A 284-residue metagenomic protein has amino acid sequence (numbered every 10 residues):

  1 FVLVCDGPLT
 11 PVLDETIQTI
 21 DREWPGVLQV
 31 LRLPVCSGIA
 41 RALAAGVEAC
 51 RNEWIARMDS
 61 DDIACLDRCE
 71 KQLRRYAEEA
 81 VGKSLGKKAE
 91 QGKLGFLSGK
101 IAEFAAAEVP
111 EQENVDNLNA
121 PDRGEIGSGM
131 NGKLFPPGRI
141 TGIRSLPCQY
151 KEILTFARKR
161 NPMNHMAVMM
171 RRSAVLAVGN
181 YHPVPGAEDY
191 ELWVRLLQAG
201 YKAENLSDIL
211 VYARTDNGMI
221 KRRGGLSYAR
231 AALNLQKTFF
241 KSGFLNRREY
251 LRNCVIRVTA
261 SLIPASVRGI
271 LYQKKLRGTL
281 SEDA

Functional and structural regions predicted by a protein language model:
F1-L31: Acidic donor-binding segment of Leloir-type glycosyltransferases
L33-C50, K71: Glycine-rich, basic loop-to-helix element that forms the pyrophosphate-binding segment of sugar-nucleotide handling
I55: Short aromatic/hydrophobic "clamp" motif used to bind/position activated sugar donors
D67-T141: Conserved donor NDP-sugar-binding/catalytic core segment of glycosyltransferases
K100, A203-L210: Catalytic beta-strand/loop signature of glycosyltransferases that borders the donor
G138, K151-M170: A recurrent flexible, glycine/aromatic-enriched loop bordering the glycosyltransferase active site that acts as
P185-L192: Acidic donor-binding loop at a coil-to-helix junction in glycosyltransferase catalytic cores that engages
Y201, A213, K221-N246: Catalytic core of nucleotide-sugar-dependent glycosyltransferases
